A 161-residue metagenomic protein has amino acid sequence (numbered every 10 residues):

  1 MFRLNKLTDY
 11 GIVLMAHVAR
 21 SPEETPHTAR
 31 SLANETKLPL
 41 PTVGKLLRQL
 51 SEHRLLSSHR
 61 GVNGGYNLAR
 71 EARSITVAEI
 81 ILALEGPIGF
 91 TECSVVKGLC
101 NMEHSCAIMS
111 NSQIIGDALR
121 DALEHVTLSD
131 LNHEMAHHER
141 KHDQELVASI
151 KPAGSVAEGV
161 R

Functional and structural regions predicted by a protein language model:
I12-E23: Short amphipathic alpha-helical interface segments
H27-K37: A short alpha-helical element within helix-turn-helix/winged-helix DNA-binding domains across DNA-binding proteins
N34, S51-E52: Alpha-helical residues within the helix-turn-helix
P39-T42: Short coil turns linking two alpha-helices in DNA-binding domains
R54-A69: Beta-hairpin "wing" of winged helix-turn-helix
A72-K97, I108-A118: Conserved segment of winged-helix/HTH DNA-binding domains
K97-R161: C-terminal regulatory/oligomerization modules of transcriptional regulators
